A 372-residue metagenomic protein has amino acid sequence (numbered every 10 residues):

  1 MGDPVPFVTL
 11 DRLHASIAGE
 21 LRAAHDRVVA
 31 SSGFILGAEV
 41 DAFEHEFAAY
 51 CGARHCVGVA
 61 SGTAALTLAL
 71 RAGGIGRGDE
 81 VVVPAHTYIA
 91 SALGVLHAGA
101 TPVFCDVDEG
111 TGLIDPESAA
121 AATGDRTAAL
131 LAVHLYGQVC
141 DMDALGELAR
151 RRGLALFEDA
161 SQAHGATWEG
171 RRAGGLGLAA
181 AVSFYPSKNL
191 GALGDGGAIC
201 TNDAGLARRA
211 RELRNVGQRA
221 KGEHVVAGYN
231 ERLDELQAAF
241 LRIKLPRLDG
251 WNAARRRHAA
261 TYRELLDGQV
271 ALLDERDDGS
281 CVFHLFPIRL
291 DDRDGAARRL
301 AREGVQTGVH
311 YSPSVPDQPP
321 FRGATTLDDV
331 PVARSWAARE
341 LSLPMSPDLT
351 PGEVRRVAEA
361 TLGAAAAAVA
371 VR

Functional and structural regions predicted by a protein language model:
M1-G33, A38, P344: N-terminal "arm"/small-domain region of PLP-dependent enzymes with the aminotransferase-like
L10-D11, A38-H45, Y50-C56, E117 (+4 more regions): PLP-dependent aminotransferase class I/II
S31-E80, L93-A98, F104-D106, R171: Phosphate-binding glycine-rich loop
V57, V82, V103, A155-F157 (+3 more regions): Structural detector of well-ordered beta-strand residues that form the stable sheet scaffold of enzyme domains
R71-A160, T167: PLP-dependent aminotransferase-like
G94-V95, L148, R172, N189 (+1 more regions): Hydrophobic/aromatic ligand-binding patch that stacks against planar heteroaromatic rings of cofactors or nucleotides
E158-L193, R208, A220-V225: Conserved active-site segment immediately N-terminal to the catalytic lysine that forms the internal aldimine
V182-S183, G197-N202, R242: Short beta-strand-to-turn element immediately C-terminal to the catalytic PLP-Schiff-base lysine in fold type I
